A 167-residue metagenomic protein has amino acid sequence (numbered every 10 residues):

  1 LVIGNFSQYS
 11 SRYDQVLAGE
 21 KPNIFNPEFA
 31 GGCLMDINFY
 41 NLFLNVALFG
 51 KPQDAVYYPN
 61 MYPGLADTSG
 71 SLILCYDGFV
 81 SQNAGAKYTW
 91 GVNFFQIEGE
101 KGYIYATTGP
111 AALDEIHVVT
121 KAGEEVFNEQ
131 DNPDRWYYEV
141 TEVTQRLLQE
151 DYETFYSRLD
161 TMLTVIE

Functional and structural regions predicted by a protein language model:
L1-Q53: Predominantly a Rossmann-like dinucleotide-binding segment in NAD(P)-dependent oxidoreductases
I3-Q8, P59-M61, T161: A general secondary-structure junction signal
Y13-Q15, F94-F95, E167: Short, well-ordered secondary-structure micro-motifs
E28-M35, V126-D134: A short glycine-threonine-serine/GTX helix/turn-capping micro-motif
I37, R135, T161: Soluble or luminal CAZymes and related metallo-dependent hydrolases
I37-E115, Q130, T141-Q149: Contiguous beta-strand/loop segments that form the cofactor/metal-binding neighborhood of enzyme cores
N128, E142-E167: C-terminal helix-rich "cap/oligomerization" subdomain common to oxidoreductases
